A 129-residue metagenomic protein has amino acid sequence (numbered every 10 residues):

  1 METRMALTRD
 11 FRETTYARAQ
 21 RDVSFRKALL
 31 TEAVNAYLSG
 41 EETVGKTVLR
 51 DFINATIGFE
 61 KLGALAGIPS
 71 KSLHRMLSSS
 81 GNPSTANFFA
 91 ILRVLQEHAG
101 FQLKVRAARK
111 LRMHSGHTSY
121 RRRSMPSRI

Functional and structural regions predicted by a protein language model:
M1-V23: General nucleic-acid-binding
E13, F101-I129: Short, charged recognition helix plus adjacent turn of helix-turn-helix-like nucleic-acid-binding domains
F25-F52: Short, Lys/Arg-enriched anionic-surface-contact patches
L38, I53-I57, A99: Short alpha-helix boundary/capping elements
N54-R75: Short alpha-helical DNA-recognition segment
P69-S72, S80, S84: Short coil turns linking two alpha-helices in DNA-binding domains
S78-S79, Q96: Residue-level detection of the helix-turn-helix DNA-binding "recognition helix"
T85-K104: DNA major-groove recognition helix of helix-turn-helix/homeodomain DNA-binding modules
